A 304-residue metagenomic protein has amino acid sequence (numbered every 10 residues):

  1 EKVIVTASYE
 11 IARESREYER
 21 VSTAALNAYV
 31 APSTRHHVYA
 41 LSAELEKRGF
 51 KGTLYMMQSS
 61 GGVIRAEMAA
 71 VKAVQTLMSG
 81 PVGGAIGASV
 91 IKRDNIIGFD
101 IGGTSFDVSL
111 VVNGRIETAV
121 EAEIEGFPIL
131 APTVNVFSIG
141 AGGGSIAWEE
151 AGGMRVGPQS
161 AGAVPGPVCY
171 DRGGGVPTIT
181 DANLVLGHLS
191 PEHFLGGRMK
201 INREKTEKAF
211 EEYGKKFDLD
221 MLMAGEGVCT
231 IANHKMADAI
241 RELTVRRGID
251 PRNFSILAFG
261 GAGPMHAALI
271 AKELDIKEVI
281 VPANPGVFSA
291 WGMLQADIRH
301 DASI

Functional and structural regions predicted by a protein language model:
E1-I304: N-terminally biased helix-coil "hinge/interface" segments that flank
